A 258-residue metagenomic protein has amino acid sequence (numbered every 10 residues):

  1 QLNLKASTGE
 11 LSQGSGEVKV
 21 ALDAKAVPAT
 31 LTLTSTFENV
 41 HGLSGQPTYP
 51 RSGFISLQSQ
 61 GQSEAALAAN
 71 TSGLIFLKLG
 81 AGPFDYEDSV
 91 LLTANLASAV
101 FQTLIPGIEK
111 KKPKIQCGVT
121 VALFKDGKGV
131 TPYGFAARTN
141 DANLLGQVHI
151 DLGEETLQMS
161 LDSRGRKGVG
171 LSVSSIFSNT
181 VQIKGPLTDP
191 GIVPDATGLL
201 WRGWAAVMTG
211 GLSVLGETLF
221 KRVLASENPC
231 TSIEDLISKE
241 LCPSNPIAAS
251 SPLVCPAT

Functional and structural regions predicted by a protein language model:
Q1-L2, K25-V27, G82, G127-K128 (+2 more regions): Beta-strand-connecting loop/turn residues
Q1-Q46, P50-E64, P106: Acidic, Ser/Thr- and Pro/Gly-rich intrinsically disordered regions that function as phosphorylation-regulated
L2, S7-G9, G14, G82 (+3 more regions): Generic beta-strand hydrophobic packing signal
L31-L33, G73-I75, M159: Transmembrane beta-strands of outer-membrane beta-barrel proteins
T36-V40, G80-G82, D162-R166: Generic short beta-strand segments
G42-S44, F84-D88, G170, I192: Outer-membrane beta-barrel proteins
P50, Q60-T71, I105-T258: Extended terminal
I75-P113, V121-L123: A glycine-rich beta-turn/hairpin centered on an aromatic-Pro dipeptide
